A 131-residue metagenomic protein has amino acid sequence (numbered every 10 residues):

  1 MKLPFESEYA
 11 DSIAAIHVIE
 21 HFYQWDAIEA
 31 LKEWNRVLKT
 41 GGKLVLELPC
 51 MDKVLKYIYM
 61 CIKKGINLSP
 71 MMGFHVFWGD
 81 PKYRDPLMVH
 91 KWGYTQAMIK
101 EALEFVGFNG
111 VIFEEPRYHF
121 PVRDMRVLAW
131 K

Functional and structural regions predicted by a protein language model:
M1-I13: A short acidic, Gly/Pro-enriched loop at the edge of an enzyme's catalytic core that lines a small-molecule cofactor
K2, I16, M88: Generic anion/oxyanion-binding catalytic loop in active/binding sites
S12-V18, A27: A short beta-strand submotif of the Rossmann-like class I SAM-dependent methyltransferase core that lines
H21-F22: A short His-aromatic
W25-E33, V37-K39, K43-W130: S-adenosyl-L-methionine-dependent methyltransferase catalytic module, highlighting the catalytic core
